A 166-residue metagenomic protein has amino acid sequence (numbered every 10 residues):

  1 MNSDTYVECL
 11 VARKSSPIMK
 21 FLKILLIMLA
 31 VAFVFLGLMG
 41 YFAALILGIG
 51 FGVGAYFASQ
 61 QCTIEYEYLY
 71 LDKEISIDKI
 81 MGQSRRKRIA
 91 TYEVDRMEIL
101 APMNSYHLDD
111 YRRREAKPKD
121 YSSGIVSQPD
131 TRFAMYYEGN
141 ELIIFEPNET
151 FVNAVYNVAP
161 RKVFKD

Functional and structural regions predicted by a protein language model:
M1-L29: N-terminal membrane-targeting/pre-transmembrane regions
P17, V53-D72: Transmembrane-cytosolic junction motif
F35-I46: Transmembrane helix interruption/hinge and helix-loop junction motifs
A44-G54: Hydrophobic core segments of alpha-helical transmembrane domains in multi-pass membrane proteins
L71-I89: Membrane-cytosol interface motif
I89-D109: Structured surface patches comprising rigid loops and adjacent beta-strands/short helices at the edges of well-ordered
M103-S127: Cytosolic, membrane-proximal regulatory domains of ion/volume homeostasis and mechanosensation machinery
K119-D166: A membrane-cytosol interface segment of integral membrane proteins
